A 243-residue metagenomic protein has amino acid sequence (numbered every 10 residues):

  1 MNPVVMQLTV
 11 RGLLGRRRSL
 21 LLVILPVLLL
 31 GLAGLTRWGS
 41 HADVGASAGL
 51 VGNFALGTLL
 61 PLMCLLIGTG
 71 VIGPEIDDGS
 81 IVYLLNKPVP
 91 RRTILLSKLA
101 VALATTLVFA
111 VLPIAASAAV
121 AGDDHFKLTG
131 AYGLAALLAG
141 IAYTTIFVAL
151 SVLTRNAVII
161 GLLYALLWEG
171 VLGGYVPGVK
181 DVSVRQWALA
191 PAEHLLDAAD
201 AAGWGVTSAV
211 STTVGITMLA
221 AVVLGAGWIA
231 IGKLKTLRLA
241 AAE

Functional and structural regions predicted by a protein language model:
M1-L22: Aromatic- and glycine-rich beta-strand/loop motifs that create alpha-glucan
R11-L13, G52, L96-S97, A226 (+2 more regions): A generic "structured core" feature
G15-L28, K180-V182: Alpha-helical transmembrane segments of integral membrane proteins, especially early/N-terminal helices
V27-P74, D78, L95-I159, L163-Y164 (+2 more regions): Secretory targeting signals
Y83-P90: Short helix-to-coil transition segments within interhelical loops that connect adjacent transmembrane helices
R92-L95, L234: Alpha-helix N-cap/helix-start motif at helix boundaries, enriched for small hydrophobics
A149, A220-E243: Junction motif at the cytosolic side of a transmembrane helix
D181-V182, Q186, A190-L219: Membrane-interfacial helix-loop-helix junctions in multi-pass membrane proteins
